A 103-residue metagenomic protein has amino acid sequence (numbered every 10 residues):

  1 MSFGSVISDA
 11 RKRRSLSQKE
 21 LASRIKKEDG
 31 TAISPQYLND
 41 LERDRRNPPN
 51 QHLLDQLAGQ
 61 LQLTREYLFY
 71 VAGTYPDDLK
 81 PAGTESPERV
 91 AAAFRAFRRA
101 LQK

Functional and structural regions predicted by a protein language model:
M1-L16, S23: A short, Lys/Arg-rich alpha-helix, primarily the initiator
S2, I33, R89-A92: Alpha-helix N-cap/N′ positions at the starts of helices
I7, Q18, P35, L54: Helix-turn-helix DNA-binding elements, focusing on the entry/boundary residues of the two helices that contact DNA
L21-I25, L57: Short alpha-helical "recognition helix" segments of helix-turn-helix
K26-P48, Y70: Recognition helix of helix-turn-helix/homeodomain-like DNA-binding domains that insert into the DNA major groove
P49-Y67: DNA major-groove recognition helix of helix-turn-helix/homeodomain DNA-binding modules
G73-K103: Interfacial/linker helices and their anchor residues that mediate assembly or domain coupling
